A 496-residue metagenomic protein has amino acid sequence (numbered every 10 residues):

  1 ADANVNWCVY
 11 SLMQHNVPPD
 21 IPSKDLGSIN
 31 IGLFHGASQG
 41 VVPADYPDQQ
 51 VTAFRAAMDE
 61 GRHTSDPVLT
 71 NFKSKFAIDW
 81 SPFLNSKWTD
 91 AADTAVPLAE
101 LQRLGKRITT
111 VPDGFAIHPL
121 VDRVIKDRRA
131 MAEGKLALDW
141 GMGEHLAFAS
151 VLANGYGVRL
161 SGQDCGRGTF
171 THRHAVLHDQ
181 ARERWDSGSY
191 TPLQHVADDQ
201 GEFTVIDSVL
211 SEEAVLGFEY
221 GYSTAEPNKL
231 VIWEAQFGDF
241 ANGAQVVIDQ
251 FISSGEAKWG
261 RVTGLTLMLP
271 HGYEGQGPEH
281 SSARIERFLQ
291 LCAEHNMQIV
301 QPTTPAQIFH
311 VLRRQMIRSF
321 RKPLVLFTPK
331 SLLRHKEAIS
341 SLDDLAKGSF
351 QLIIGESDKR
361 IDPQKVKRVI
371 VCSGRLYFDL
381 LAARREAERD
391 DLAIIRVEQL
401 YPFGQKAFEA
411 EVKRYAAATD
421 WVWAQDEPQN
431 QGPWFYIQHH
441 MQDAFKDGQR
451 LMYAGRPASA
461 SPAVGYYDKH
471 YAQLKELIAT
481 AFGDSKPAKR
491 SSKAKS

Functional and structural regions predicted by a protein language model:
D2-S496: Flexible, glycine-rich loop/tail regions that form catalytic "lids" or insertion modules at the edges of active sites
